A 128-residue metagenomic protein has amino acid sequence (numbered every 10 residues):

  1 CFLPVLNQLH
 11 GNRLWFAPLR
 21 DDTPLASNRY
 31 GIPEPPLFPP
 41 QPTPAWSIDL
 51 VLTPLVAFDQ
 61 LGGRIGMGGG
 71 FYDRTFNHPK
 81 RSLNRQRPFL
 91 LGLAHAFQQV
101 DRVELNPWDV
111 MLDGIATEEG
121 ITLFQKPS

Functional and structural regions predicted by a protein language model:
C1, G68, I115: Residue-level signal for inorganic ion chemistry
C1-P42, H78, L90, A94-L105: Extended, well-folded interaction surfaces typified by the phenylalanyl-tRNA synthetase beta subunit core
L6, V56, G120: Flexible loop residues that form catalytic and substrate-binding hotspots at small-molecule/glycan-binding clefts
R13, L61-R64, F76, R102-V103 (+1 more regions): Short glycine-/acidic-enriched loop or helix-start segments at secondary-structure transitions that form or flank
P18, I65-Y72, N106-D109: Short, surface-exposed, charged loop/turn segments at secondary-structure junctions
A45-W46, D109: A short, aliphatic-rich alpha-helical micro-motif
S47-P88: Active-site beta-strand/loop microenvironment that shapes enzyme catalytic pockets
F89-S128: C-terminal functional extensions of proteins
